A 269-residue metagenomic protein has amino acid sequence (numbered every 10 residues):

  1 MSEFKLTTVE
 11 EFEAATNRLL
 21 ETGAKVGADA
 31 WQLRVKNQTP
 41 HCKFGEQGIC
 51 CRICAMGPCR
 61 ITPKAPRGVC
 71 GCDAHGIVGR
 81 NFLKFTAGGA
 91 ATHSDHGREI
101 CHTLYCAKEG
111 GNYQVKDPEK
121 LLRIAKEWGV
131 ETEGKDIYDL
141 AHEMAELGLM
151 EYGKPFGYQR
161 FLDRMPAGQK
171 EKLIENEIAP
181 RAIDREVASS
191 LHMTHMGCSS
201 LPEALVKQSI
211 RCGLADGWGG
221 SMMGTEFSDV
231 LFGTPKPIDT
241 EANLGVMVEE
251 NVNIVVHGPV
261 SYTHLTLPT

Functional and structural regions predicted by a protein language model:
S2-K236, V252, H257-Y262: Ferredoxin-type iron-sulfur electron-transfer modules and their immediate structural context
G48, E241-V246: A generic local secondary-structure boundary/capping motif
V246-V252: A short, charged/proline- and glycine-enriched loop that marks the coil->beta-strand transition at the N-terminal
T263-T269: Conserved small/polar residues in nucleotide/adenosyl-binding loops
